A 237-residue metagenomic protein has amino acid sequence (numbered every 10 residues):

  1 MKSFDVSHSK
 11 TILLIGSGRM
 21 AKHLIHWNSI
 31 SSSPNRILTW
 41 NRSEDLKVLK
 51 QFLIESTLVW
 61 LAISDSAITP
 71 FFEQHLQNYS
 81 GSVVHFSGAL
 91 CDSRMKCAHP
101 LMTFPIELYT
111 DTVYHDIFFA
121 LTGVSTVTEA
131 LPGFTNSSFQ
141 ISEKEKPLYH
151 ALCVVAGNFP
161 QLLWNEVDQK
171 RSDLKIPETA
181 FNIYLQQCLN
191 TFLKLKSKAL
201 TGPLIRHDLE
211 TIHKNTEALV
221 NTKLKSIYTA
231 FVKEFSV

Functional and structural regions predicted by a protein language model:
M1-Q51: NAD(P)+-binding Rossmann beta1-loop-alpha1 motif at the extreme N-terminus of oxidoreductases
S9-K10, T57, G81, I117: Nucleotide donor/acceptor-binding cores
I12, P34-L38, G81, M95 (+2 more regions): Hydrophobic anchor at the start of a short beta-strand that flanks the dinucleotide cofactor-binding loop
L13, L58-A62, A120: Structural motif
L24-N28, L38-T110: Rossmann-like NAD(P)(H) cofactor-binding subdomain of soluble oxidoreductases
V84-H150: Rossmann-fold dinucleotide-binding core
E145-L219: Helical "substrate-binding/catalytic lid" subdomain of Rossmann-like NAD(P)-dependent dehydrogenases/reductases
T211-H213, E217-V237: Long, low-complexity C-terminal extensions of enzymes
